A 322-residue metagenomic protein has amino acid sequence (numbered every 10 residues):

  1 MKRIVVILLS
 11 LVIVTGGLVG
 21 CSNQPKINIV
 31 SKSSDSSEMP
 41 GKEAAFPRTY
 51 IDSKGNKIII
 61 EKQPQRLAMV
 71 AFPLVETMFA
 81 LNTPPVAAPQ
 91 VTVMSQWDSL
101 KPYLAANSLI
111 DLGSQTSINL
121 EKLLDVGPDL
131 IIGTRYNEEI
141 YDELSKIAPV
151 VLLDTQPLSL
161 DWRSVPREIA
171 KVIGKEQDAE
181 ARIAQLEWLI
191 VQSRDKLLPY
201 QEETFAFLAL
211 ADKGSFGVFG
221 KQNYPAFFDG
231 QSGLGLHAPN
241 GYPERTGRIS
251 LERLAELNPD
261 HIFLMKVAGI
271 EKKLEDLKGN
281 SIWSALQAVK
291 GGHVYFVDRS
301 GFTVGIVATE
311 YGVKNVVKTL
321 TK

Functional and structural regions predicted by a protein language model:
R3-L9, V19-P73, D178-A206, A268 (+2 more regions): Bacterial Sec-exported substrate-binding components of ABC uptake systems
S53-G55, L112-N119, Y242-L251: Short helix-initiation/N-cap motifs at beta->coil->alpha
K57-Q63, L104-D111, S232-P243: A local structural motif
F72-K122: A short, structured surface patch at a secondary-structure boundary
L120, D125-G133, P149, L254 (+1 more regions): Proline-aspartate-enriched helix->loop->beta-strand connector
I140, K146-D212, F302, I306-K322: Extracytoplasmic substrate-binding proteins
F216-T246: Alpha-helical, coiled-coil/dimerization segments enriched in small aliphatic residues
L257-K322: Structured C-terminal subdomain patch of bacterial secreted/periplasmic proteins
